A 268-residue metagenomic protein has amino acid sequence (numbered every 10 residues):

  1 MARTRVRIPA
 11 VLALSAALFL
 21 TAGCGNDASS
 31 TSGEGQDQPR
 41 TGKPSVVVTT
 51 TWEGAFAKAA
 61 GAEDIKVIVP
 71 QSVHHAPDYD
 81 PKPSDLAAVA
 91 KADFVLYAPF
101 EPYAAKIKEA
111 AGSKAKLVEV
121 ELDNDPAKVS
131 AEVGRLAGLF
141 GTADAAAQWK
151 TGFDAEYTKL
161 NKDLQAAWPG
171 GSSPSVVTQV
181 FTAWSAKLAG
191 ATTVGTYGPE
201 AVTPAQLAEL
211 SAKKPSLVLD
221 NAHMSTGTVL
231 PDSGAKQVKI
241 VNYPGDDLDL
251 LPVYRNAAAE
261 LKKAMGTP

Functional and structural regions predicted by a protein language model:
R7-A16, C24-S45: Short, low-complexity, disordered segments immediately C-terminal to signal peptides in bacterial exported proteins
T31-G33, P39-A60, I68-D80, H223 (+1 more regions): Extracytoplasmic "Venus flytrap"
P44-S45, K128, K213-P268: Structured C-terminal subdomain patch of bacterial secreted/periplasmic proteins
V46-V48, E53-A57, A145-G198, V202-L210: Basic- and aromatic-lined ligand-binding clefts that recognize polyanionic substrates
G61-K82, T182-A208, K239-L250: Alpha-helical, coiled-coil/dimerization segments enriched in small aliphatic residues
D64-A143, G227-A235: Acidic/His-rich segments in extracytoplasmic proteins that coordinate ligands and/or metal ions
E109-V176, L248-P268: Extracytoplasmic substrate-binding proteins
